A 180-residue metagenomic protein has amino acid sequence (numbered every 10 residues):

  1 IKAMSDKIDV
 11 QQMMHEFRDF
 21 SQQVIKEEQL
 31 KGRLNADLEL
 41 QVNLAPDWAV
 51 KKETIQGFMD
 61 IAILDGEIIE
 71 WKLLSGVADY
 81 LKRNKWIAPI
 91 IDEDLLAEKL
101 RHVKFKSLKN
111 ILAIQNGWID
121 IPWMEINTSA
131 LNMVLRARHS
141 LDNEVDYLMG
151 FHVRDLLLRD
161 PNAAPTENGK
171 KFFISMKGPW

Functional and structural regions predicted by a protein language model:
I1-W180: Small-residue helix/turn framework positions
